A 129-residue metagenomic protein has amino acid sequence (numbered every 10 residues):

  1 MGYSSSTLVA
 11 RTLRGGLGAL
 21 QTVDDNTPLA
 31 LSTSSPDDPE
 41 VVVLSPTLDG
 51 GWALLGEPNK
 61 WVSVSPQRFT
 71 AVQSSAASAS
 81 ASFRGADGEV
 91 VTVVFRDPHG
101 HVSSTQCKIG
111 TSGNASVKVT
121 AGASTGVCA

Functional and structural regions predicted by a protein language model:
G2-S6: Short coil-to-beta strand junction motifs in C2/discoidin
R11-A129: Non-catalytic C-terminal accessory domains or segments of carbohydrate-active enzymes
